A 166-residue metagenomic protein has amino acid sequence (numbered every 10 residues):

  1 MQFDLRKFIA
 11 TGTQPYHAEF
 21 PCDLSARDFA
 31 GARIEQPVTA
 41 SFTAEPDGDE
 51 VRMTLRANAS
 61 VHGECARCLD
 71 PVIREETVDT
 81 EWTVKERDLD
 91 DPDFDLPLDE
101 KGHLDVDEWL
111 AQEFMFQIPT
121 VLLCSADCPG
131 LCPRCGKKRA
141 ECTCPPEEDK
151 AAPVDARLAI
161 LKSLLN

Functional and structural regions predicted by a protein language model:
M1-E64: A positional/architectural concept
M1-T13, H17, P37, I73-T77 (+1 more regions): Charge-rich, low-complexity linker and terminal segments
R52, N58, P71, D79-W82: Acidic, aromatic-enriched beta-alpha/helix-loop junctions
C68: Conformational-control "hinges and anchors"
